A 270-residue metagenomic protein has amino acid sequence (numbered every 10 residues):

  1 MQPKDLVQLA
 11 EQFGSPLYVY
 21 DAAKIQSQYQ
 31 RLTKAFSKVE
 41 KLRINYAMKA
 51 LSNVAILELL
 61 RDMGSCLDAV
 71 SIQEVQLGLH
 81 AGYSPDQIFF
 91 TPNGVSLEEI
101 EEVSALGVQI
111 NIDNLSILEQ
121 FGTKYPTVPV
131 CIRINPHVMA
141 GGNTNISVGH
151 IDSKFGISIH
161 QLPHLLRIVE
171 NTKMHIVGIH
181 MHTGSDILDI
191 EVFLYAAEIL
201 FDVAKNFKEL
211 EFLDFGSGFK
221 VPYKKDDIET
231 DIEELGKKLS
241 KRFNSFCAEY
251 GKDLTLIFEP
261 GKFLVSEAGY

Functional and structural regions predicted by a protein language model:
M1-Q109, L115-V128, D152, R167 (+3 more regions): A charged N-terminal "starter" segment
L6-F13, G178-H182, G216-Y223: A short small-residue
M48-S52, Q73-E74, G94-S96, N114-S116 (+5 more regions): Active-site-proximal loop/turn and secondary-structure-junction residues that shape catalytic pockets, frequently
L57, H80, I100-E102, G122-Y125 (+4 more regions): Short acidic, glycine/serine/threonine-rich loops at helix termini
V70-Q73, T91-G94, T127-N145, V177-M181 (+1 more regions): Non-cysteine beta-strand/loop elements that form the S-adenosyl-L-methionine
V108-Q120, I151-P163, S185-E198, T230 (+2 more regions): Active-site glycine- and acidic-residue-rich loops that bind and position anionic ligands or nucleotide-like cofactors
I132-I159, L166: Phosphate/diphosphate-binding glycine-rich loops and adjacent basic-rich segments that engage nucleotide
L188-Y270: C-terminal active-site-proximal or functional interface alpha/beta core segments in diverse enzymes
